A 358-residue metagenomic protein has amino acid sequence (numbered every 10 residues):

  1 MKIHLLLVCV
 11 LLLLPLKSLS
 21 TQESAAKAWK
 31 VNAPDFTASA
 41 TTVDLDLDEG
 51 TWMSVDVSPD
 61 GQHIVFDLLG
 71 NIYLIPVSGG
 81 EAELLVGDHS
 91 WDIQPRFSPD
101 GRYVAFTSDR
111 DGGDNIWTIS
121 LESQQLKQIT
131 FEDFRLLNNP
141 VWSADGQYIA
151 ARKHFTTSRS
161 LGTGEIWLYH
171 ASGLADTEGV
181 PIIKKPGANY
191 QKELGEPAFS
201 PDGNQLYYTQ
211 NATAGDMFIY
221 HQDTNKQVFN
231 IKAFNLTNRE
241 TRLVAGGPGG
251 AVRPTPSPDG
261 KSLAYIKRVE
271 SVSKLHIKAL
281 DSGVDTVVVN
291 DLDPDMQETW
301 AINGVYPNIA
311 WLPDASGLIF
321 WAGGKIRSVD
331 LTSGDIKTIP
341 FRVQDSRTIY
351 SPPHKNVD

Functional and structural regions predicted by a protein language model:
M1-L5: Positively charged n-region of N-terminal signal peptides that target proteins for export
L7-P15: Bacterial N-terminal signal peptides
Q22-A28, D48-E49, D67-Y73, E81 (+11 more regions): A flexible loop/linker signature enriched in serine peptidases of the S9 family
W29-W52, I349-D358: A short helix->beta-strand "capping" segment at the edge of beta-propeller domains
A40-Y73: Beta-strand-rich domains and repeat architectures in extracellular enzymes and scaffolds, especially beta-propellers
T51-V55, L194-A198, W300-D314, V357-D358: Signature of short aromatic-glycine-proline-rich micro-motifs recurring in repeat-based ectodomains
P59-D60, P99-D100, A144-D145, P201-D202 (+2 more regions): Residue-level detector of Asp-centered blade-edge/turn motifs that repeat once per structural unit in beta-propeller
